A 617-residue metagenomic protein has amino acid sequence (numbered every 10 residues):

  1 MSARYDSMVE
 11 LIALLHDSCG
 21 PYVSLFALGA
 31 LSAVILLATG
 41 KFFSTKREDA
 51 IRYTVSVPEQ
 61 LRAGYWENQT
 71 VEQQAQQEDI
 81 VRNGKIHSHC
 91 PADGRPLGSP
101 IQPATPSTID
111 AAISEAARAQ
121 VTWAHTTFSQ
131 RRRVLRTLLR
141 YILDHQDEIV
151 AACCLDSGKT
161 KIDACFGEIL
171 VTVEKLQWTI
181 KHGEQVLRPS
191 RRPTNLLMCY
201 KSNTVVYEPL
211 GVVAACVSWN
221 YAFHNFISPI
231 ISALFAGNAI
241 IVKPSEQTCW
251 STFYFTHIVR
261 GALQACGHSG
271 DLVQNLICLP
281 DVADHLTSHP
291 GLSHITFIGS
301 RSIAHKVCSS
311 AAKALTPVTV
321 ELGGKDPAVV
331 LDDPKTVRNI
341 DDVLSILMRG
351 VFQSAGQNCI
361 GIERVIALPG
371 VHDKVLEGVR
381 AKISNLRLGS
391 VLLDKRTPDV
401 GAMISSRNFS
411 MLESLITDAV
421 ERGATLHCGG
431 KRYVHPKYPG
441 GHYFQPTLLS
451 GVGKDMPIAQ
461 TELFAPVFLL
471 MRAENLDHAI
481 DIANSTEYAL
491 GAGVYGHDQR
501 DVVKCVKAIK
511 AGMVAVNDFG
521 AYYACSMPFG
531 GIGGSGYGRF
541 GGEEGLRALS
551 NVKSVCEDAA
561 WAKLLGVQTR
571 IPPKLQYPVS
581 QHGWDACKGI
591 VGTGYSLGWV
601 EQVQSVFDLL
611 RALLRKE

Functional and structural regions predicted by a protein language model:
S2-K201, V600-K616: N-terminal Rossmann-like NAD(P)+-binding subdomain of aldehyde/semialdehyde dehydrogenases
S2-K46, P91-P100, L292, P436-E617: Conserved C-terminal structural/oligomerization subdomain of aldehyde/semialdehyde dehydrogenase
N83-I86, I362, L490: Short loop/turn microsegments at loop-to-beta-strand junctions
G94, R131, L176, G237 (+8 more regions): Residue-level signal for inorganic ion chemistry
L97-P103, A119-H125, A214-A215, V329-V330 (+5 more regions): Short, well-ordered beta-strand elements within core beta-sheets of diverse protein domains
Q120, A124, L139-Q146, V150 (+17 more regions): Structural signal for hydrophobic packing residues in well-ordered secondary-structure cores of soluble enzyme domains
P193-D341, T397, A473: Rossmann-like NAD(P) dinucleotide-binding subdomain of oxidoreductase/dehydrogenase enzymes
G261, S302-G453, V516, G592-Y595 (+2 more regions): ALDH superfamily catalytic-core signature
